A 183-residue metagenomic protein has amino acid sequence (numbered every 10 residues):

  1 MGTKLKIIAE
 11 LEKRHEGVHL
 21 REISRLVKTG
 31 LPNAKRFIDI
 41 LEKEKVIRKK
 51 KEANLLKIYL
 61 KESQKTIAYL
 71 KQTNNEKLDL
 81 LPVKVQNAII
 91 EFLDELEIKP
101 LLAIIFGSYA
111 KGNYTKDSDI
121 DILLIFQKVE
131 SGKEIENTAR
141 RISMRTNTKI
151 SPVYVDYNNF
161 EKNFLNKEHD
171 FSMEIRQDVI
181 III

Functional and structural regions predicted by a protein language model:
M1-K99, K111-K116, Q127-I183: Catalytic core of pol beta-like nucleotidyltransferases
L102-Y109: Short helix-loop-helix/strand-helix junction enriched in hydrophobic and basic residues
D119: ATP/adenylate-binding site constellation spanning eukaryotic-like Ser/Thr protein kinases, ABC-transporter
I122-I125: Short beta-strand->loop micro-motif that forms the acidic, two-metal-ion catalytic signature in nucleotide-processing
